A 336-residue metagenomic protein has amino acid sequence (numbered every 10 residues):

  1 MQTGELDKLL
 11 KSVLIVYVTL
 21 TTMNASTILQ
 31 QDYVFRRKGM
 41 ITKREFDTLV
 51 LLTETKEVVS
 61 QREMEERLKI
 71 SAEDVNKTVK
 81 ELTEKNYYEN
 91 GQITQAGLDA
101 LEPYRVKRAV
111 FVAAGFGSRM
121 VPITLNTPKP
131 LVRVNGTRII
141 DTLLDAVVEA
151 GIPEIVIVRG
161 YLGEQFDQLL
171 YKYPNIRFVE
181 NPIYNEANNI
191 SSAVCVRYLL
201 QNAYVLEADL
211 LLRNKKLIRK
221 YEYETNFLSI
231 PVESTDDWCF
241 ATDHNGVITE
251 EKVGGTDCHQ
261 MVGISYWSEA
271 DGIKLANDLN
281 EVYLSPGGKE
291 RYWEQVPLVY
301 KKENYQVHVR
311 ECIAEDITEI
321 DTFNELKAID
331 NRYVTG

Functional and structural regions predicted by a protein language model:
E5-Y33: Long, low-complexity, charged/polar intrinsically disordered regions in eukaryotic proteins
Q30-T48: Short alpha-helical segments that sit at the start of domains
D47, M64, N214-G287: Conserved core of the sugar-phosphate nucleotidyltransferase
L49-K56, Q61-E63, R67-L68, A100-F166: N-terminal glycine-rich phosphate-binding loop and ensuing alpha1 helix
V50-T53, Q92-T94, L98-A109, M261-G336: Conserved alpha/beta core of the MobA/IspD/sugar-nucleotide pyrophosphorylase nucleotidyltransferase superfamily
I70-E81: Short amphipathic alpha-helical interaction segments
T83-Q92: A short, conserved structural fragment
D167-W238: Conserved beta-loop-beta/alpha segment of the NTase-like Rossmann-fold superfamily that binds/positions NTPs
